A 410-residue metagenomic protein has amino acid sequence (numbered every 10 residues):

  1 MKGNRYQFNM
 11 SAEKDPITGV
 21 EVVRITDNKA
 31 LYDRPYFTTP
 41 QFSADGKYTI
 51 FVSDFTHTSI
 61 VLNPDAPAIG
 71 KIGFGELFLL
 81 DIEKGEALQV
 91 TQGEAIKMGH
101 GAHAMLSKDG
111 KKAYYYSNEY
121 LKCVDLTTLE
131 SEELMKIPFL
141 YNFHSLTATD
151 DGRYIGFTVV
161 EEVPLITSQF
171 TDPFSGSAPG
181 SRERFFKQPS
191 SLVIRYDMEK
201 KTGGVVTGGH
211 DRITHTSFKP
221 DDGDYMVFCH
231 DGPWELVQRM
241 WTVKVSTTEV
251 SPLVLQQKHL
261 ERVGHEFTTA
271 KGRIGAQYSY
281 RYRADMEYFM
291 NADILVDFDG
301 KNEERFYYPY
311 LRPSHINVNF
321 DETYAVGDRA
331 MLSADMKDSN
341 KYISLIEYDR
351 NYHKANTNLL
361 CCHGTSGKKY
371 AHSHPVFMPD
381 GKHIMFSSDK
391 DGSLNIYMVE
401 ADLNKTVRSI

Functional and structural regions predicted by a protein language model:
M1-V23, F185-S191: Blade/loop signatures of beta-propeller domains
G3-N4, S53-I72, F157-Q188, H230-V237 (+3 more regions): Short, conserved, GDST-rich strand-edge loop motifs in beta-rich repeat architectures
E13-D33, N356-C361: A short helix->beta-strand "capping" segment at the edge of beta-propeller domains
L31, P35-T38, T56-Y115: Blade-loop segments of beta-propeller domains
T49, A113, I155, Y225-M226 (+3 more regions): Hydrophobic beta-strand positions that form the internal "hydrophobic ladder" of WD40/Gbeta-like beta-propeller blades
Q92-S191, V205-G208: Asp-box/WD-like beta-propeller blade repeats and closely related beta-sheet repeat scaffolds
V254, K258-L260, E303-N317, Y352-P379: Conserved blade-ending motifs and adjacent loop-strand segments that build the rim/top face of beta-propeller domains
G264, R273-A284, Y288-A292, N302 (+1 more regions): Loop/turn-rich, solvent-exposed surfaces of beta-rich toroidal or solenoidal domains
